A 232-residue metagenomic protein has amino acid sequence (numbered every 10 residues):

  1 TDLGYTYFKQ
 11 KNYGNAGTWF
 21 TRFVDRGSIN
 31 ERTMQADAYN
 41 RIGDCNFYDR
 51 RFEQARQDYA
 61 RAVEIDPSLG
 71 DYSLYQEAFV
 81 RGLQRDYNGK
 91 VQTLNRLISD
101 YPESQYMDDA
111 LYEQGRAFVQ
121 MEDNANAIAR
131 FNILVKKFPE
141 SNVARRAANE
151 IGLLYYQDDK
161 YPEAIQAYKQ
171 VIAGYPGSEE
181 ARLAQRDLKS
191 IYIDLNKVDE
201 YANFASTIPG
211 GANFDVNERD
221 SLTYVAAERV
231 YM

Functional and structural regions predicted by a protein language model:
T1-M232: Acidic, polar-rich low-complexity tracts and alpha-helical solenoid repeat scaffolds
